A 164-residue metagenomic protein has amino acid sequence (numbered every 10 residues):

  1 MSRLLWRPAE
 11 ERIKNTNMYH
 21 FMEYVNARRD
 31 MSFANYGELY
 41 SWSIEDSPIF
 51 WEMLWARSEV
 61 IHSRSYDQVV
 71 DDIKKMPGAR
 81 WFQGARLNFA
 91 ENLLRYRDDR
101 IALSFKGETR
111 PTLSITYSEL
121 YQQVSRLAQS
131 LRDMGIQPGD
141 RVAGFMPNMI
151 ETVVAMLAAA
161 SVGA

Functional and structural regions predicted by a protein language model:
M1-F21, V25: Charged, compositionally biased N-terminal leader segments and the immediate start of the first structured element
V25-S32, A90-E119: AMP-dependent adenylate-forming
F33-E38, D46-S47: Extended, hydrophobic beta-loop-alpha segments that form or line the acyl/peptidyl-thioester binding and transfer paths
G37-W42, L103-L157: Conserved AMP-binding/adenylate-forming core of the ANL superfamily
I44, E52-Y66, Q83-S104: A short N-terminal helical cap/helix-turn-helix that marks the beginning of AMP-binding/adenylate-forming
A160: Anion (oxyanion) recognition and catalysis
G163: Structured binding elements
